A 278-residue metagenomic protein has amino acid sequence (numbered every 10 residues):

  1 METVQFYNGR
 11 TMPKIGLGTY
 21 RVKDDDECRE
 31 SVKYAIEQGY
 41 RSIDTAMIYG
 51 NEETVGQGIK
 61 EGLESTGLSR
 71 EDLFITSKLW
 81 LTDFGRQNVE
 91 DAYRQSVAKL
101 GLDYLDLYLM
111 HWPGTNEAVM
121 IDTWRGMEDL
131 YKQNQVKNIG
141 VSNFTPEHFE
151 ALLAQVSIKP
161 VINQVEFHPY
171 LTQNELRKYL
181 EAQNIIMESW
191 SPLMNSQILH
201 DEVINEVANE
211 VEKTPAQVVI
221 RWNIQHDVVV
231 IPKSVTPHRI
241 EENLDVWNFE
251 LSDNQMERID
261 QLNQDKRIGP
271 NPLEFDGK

Functional and structural regions predicted by a protein language model:
M1-L73, M194: N-terminal binding-site loop/beta-alpha segment at the start of enzyme catalytic domains that lines or forms
V22-D26, A46-T54, T82-Q87, T115-A118 (+2 more regions): Acidic-and-aromatic substrate-binding clefts and catalytic sites of carbohydrate-active enzymes
K23-I36, G85-L100, E147-E150, L171-T172: Short, acidic/polar
Y40, L102-L105, V136, P160: A structural motif
E53-E64, Y93-V97, M127, F149: Short, well-ordered amphipathic alpha-helices
S69-D83, L107-P113, F167: A short, structured active-site edge motif that brings together acidic residues
V89-M110, D129-Q133, I185: CE4/NodB-like, metal-dependent polysaccharide N-deacetylase domain that modifies extracellular/periplasmic N-acetylated
P113-K278: Beta/alpha (TIM)-barrel catalytic core signal, keyed to glycine-rich beta->alpha loops juxtaposed to Asp/Glu that bind
